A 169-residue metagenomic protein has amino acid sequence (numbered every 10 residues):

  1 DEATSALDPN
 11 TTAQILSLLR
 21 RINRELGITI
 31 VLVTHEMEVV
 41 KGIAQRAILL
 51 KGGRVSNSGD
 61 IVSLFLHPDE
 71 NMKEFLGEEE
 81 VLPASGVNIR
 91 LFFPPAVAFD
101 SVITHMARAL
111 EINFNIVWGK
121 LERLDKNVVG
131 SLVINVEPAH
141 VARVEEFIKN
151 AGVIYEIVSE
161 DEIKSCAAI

Functional and structural regions predicted by a protein language model:
E2-A3: Walker B catalytic motif
P9-T11: Helix N-cap at the start of a conserved alpha-helix in ABC-type nucleotide-binding domains
A13-L26: Helical segment within the ABC ATPase nucleotide-binding domain
G27-V33: Conserved H-loop
V40-G42: A short, surface-exposed alpha-helical micro-motif characterized by mixed small hydrophobic and charged/polar residues
S58-G59: ABC ATPase "signature
F65-F92, R108-L110: C-terminal boundary and immediately downstream tail of ABC-type ATPase nucleotide-binding domains
